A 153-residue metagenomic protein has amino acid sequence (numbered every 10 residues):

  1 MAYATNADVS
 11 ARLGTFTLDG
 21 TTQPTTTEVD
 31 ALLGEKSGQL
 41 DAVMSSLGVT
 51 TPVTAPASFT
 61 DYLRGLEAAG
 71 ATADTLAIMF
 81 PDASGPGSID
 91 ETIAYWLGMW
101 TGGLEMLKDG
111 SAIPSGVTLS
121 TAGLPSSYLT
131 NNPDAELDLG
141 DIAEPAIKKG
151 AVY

Functional and structural regions predicted by a protein language model:
M1-Y62, T121-Y153: Conserved short "hinge" loops at termini or chain/domain junctions
A4, A73-Y153: Short loop/turn elements at secondary-structure junctions
P24-A31, Y62, L66, G87-E91 (+1 more regions): Alpha-helix boundary/N-cap detector
Q39, S46, T50, A69 (+2 more regions): Surface-exposed polar/charged interaction patches
D61-T75: Elongated alpha-helical scaffolds
